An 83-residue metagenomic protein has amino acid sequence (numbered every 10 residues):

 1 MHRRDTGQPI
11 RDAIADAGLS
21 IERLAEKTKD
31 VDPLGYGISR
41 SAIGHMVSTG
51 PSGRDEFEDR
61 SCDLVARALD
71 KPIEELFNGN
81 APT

Functional and structural regions predicted by a protein language model:
M1-K27, V31, D63, E74: A short, Lys/Arg-rich alpha-helix, primarily the initiator
D30-D55: Recognition helix of helix-turn-helix/homeodomain-like DNA-binding domains that insert into the DNA major groove
V47-P51, S61, F77-N80: DNA major-groove recognition helix of helix-turn-helix
F57-E75: DNA major-groove recognition helix of helix-turn-helix/homeodomain DNA-binding modules
